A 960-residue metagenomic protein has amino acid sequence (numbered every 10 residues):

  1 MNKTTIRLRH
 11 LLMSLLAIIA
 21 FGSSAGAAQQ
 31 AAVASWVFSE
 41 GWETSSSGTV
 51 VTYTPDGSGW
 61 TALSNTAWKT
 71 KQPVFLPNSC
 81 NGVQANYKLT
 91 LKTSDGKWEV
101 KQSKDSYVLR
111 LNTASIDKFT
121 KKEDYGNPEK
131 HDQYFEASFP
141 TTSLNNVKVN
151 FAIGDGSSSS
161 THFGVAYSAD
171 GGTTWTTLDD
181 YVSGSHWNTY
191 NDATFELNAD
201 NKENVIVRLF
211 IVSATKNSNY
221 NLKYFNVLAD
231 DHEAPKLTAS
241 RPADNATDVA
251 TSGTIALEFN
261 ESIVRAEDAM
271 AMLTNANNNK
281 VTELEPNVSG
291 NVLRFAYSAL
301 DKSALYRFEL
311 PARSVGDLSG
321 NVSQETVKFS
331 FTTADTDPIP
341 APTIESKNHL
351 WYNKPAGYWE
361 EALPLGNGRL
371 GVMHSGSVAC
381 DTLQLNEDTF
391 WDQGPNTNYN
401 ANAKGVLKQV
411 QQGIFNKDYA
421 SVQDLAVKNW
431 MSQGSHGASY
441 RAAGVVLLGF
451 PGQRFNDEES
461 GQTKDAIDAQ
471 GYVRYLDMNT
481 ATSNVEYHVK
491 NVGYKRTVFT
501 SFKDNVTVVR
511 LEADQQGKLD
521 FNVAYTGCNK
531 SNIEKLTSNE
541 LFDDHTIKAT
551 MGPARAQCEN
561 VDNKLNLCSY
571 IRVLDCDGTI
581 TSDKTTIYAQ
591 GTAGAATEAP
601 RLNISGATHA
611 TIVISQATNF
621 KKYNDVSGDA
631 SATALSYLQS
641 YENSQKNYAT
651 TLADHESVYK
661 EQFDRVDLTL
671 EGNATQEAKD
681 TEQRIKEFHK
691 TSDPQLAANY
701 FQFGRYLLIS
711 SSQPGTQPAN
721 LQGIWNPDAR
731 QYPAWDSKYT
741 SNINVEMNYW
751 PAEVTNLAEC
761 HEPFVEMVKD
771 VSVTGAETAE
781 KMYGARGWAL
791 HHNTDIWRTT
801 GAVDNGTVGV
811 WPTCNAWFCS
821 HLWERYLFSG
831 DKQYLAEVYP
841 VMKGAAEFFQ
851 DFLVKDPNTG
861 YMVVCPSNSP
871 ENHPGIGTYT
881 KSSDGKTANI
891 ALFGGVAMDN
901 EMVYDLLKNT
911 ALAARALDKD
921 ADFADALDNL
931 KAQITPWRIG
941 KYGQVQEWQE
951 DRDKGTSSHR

Functional and structural regions predicted by a protein language model:
W36-W42, G156-S158, W175, D179-D230: Terminal, low-complexity interaction segments
T54, A166-A169, N287, V315: Conserved Ser/Thr-centered positions that define the repeating blades of beta-propeller domains
T70-T142: Surface-exposed, low-complexity/disordered Ser/Thr/Gly/Pro/Asn-rich loops and linkers
T141-N150, K202: Extended extracellular/luminal ectodomain segments enriched in beta-structured repeat modules
E233-A246, M270, D301, A312-P338: Acidic, Ser/Thr/Gly/Pro-rich low-complexity segments and short DxT(G/T)-type signature motifs
T251-P286, R313-G316: Short, surface-exposed alpha-helix to beta-strand junction/turn motifs within ectodomains of secreted and cell-envelope
D337-T807, E824-Y826, D831, K843-A846 (+5 more regions): Aromatic-residue-lined binding/catalytic grooves and analogous aromatic/hydrophobic interfacial grooves in multimeric
G844, F848-A913: Acidic/histidine-rich catalytic neighborhood
